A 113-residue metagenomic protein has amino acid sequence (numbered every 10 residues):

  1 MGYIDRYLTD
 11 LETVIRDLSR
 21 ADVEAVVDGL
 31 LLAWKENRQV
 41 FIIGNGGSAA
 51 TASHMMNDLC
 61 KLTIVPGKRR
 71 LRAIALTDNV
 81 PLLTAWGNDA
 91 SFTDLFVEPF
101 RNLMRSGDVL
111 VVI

Functional and structural regions predicted by a protein language model:
M1-L18: Generic N-terminal amphipathic, Lys/Arg-enriched alpha-helix
I4, V23-V26, A52: Hydrophobic packing residues in well-ordered alpha-helices of helical domains and bundles
L18-E36: A short, well-structured juxtamembrane/interface segment
A33-M104: Glycine-rich, small/polar surface segments that engage phosphate groups of diverse ligands
M104-I113: C-terminal binding/interaction regions
